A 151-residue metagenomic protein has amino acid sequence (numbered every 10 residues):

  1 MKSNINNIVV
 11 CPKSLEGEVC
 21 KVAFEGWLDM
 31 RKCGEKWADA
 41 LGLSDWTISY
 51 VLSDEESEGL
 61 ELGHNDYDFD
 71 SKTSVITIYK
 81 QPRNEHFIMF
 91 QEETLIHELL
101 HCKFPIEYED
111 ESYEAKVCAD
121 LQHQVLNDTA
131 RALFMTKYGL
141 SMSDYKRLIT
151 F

Functional and structural regions predicted by a protein language model:
M1-E58: A metal-dependent hydrolase signature that marks the N-terminal structural subdomain at the beginning of catalytic folds
L28, E93, H123-Q124: Short, well-ordered alpha-helical segments
I48, I76, L95-I96: Hydrophobic beta-strand residues in large extracellular and virion-surface proteins
L52-M89, C102-I106, A115, A119-Q122: Active-site scaffold of zinc-dependent metalloenzymes
F90-E98: Short alpha-helical catalytic segment bearing the HExxH-like zincin motif of zinc-dependent metalloproteases
E98-K103, T129, L133: Amphipathic alpha-helical segments in well-ordered regions
E111-F151: Post-HExxH zinc-binding segment in Zn-dependent metallohydrolases
